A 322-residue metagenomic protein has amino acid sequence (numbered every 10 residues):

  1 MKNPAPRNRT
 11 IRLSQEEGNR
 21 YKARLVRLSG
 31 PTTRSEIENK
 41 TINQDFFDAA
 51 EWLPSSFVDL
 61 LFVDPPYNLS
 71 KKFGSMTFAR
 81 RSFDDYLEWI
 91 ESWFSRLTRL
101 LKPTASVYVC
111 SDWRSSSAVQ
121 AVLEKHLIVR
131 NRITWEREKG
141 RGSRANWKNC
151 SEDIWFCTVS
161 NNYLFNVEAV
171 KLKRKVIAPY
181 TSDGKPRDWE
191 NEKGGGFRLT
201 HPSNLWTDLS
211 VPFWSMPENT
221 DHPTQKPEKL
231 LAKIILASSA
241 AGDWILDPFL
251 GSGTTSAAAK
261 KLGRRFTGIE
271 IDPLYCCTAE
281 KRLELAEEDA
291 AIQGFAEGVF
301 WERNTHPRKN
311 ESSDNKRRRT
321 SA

Functional and structural regions predicted by a protein language model:
M1-K22, R27-T278, K316-A322: Core catalytic lobe of class I
C277-A322: PRPP-dependent phosphoribosyltransferase catalytic core
